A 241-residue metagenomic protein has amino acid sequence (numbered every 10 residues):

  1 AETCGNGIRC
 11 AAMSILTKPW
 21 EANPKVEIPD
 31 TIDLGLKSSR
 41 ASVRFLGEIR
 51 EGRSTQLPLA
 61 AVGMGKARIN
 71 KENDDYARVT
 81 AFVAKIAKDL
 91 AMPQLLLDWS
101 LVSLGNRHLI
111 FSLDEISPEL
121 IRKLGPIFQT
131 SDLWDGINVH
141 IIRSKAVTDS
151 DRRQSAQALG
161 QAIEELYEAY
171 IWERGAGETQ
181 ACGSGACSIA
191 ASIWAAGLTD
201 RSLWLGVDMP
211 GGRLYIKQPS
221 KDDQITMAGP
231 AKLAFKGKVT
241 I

Functional and structural regions predicted by a protein language model:
A1-T3, I8-A181, S188-I241: Active-site proximal loop and beta-alpha junction motif in alpha/beta enzyme cores
